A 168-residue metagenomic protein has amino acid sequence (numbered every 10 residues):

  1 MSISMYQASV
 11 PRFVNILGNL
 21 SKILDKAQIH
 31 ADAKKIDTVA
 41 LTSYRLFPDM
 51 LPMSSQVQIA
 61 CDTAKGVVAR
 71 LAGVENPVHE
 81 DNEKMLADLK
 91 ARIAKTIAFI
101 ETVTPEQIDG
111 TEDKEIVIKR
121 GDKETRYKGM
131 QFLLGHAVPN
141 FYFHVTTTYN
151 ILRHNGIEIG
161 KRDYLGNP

Functional and structural regions predicted by a protein language model:
S2-I36, A69-E80: Peripheral, non-catalytic segments flanking oxidoreductase cores
S2-N15, D37-A60, E80-L89, G121-N140 (+1 more regions): Alpha-helical scaffold segments that form or flank carboxylate-/histidine-based iron centers
L17, S21-Q28, K65-V68, A94-E101 (+1 more regions): Structural signal for well-ordered, non-membrane alpha-helices
L24, Q28-A31, K35, L71 (+3 more regions): Long, hydrophobic, amphipathic alpha-helical segments used as structural scaffolds
D25-L51, K95-T102, E106: Solvent-exposed, charged interface segments at domain starts and junctions
D49-N76, T96-E101: Conserved alpha-helical segments that form or flank metal/cofactor-binding pockets of metalloenzymes
D81-R120, T125-L152: Acidic/histidine-rich alpha-helical segments that form the ligand environment of transition-metal centers
R153-P168: C-terminal end-helix/capping segment
